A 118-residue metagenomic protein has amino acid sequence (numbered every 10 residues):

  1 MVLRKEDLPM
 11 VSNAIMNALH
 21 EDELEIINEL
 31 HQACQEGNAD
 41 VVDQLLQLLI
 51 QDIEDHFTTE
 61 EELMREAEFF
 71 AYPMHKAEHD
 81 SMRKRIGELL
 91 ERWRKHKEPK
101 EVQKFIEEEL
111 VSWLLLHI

Functional and structural regions predicted by a protein language model:
M1-I118: Small-residue-biased structural context
